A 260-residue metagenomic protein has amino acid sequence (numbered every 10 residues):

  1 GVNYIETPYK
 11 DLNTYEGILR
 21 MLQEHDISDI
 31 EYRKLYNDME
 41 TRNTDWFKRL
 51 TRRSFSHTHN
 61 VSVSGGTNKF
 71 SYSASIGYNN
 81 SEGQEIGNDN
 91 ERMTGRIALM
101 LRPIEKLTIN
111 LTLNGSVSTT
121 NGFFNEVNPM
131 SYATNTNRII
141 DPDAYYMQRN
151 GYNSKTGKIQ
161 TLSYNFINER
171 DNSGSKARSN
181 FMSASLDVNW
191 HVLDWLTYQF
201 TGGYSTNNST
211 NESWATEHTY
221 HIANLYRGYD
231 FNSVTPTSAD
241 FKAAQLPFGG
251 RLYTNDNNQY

Functional and structural regions predicted by a protein language model:
G1-R42, R53, G83-N90, T94-S183 (+2 more regions): Surface-exposed loop/interface segments of Gram-negative outer-membrane beta-barrel transport/assembly proteins
W46-K48: Surface-exposed cleft-lining segments at the edges of enzyme active sites
S56, T67-N68, R102-T108, H191-L193: Outer-membrane beta-barrel channels and translocator barrels
V61-G65, G95-L101, A184-W190: Residues on the lipid-exposed face of transmembrane beta-strands in outer-membrane beta-barrel proteins
G65-K69, Y78: A generic beta-sheet turn/junction motif
S73-S75, N110: Periplasmic plug
I76-E82: Transmembrane beta-strand segments that form the barrel wall of outer-membrane beta-barrel proteins
